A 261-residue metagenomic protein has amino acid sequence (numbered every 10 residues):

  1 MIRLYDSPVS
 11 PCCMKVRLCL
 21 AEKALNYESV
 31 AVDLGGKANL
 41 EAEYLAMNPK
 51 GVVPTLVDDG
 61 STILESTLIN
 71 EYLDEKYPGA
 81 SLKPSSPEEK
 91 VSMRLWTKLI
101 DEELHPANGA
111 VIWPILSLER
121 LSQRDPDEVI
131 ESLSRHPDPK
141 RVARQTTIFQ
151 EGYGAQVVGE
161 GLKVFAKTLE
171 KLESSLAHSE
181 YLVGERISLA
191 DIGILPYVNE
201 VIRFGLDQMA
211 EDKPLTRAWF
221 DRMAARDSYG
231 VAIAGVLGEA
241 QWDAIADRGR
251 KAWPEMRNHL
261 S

Functional and structural regions predicted by a protein language model:
M1-K140, G152, R250, P254-S261: GST-like domain detector, emphasizing the conserved glutathione-binding G-site in the N-terminal thioredoxin-like
S7, D33, L189, V236-E239: Short, solvent-exposed turn/loop segments enriched in Gly/Ser/Thr/Pro and often Arg
M14, E180-V183, D191, V198-S261: C-terminal or late-domain output modules
R17, D33-G35, S86, L172 (+3 more regions): Alpha-helical interaction segments
L45, V91-R94, G193, R217 (+1 more regions): Generic structural signal for individual residues within well-ordered alpha-helical segments across diverse proteins
L104-D221: GST-like fold's C-terminal all-alpha helical module
